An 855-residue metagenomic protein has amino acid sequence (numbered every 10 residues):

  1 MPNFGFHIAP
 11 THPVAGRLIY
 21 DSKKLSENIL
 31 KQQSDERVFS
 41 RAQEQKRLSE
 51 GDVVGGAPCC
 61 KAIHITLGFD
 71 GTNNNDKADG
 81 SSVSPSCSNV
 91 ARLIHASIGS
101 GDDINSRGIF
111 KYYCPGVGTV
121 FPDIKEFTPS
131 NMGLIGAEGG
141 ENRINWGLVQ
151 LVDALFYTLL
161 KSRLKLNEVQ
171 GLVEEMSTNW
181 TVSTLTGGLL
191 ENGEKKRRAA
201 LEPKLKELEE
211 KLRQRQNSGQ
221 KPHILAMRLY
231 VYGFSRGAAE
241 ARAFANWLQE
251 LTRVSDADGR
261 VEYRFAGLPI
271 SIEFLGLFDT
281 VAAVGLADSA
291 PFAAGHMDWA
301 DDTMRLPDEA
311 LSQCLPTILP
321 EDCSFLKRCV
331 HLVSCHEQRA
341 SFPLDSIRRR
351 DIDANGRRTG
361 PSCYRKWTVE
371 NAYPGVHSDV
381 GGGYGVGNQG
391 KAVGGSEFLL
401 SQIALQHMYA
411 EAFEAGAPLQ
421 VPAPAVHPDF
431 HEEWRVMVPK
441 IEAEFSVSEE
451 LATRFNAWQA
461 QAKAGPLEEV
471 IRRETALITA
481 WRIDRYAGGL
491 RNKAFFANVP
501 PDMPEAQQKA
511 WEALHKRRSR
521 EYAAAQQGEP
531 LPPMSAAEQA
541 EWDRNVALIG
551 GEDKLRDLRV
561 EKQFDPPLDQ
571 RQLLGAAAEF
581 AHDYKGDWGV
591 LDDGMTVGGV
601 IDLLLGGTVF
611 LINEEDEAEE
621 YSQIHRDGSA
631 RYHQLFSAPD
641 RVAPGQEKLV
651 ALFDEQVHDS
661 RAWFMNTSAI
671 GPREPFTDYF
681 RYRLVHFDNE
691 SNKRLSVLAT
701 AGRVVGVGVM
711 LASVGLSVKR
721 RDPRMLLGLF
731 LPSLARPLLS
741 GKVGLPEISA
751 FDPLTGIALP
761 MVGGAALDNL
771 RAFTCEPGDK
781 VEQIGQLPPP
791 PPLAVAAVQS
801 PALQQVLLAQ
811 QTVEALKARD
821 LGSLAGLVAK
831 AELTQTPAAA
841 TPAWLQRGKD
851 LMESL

Functional and structural regions predicted by a protein language model:
P2-L855: Active-site- or binding-pocket-proximal scaffold segments within functional domains
